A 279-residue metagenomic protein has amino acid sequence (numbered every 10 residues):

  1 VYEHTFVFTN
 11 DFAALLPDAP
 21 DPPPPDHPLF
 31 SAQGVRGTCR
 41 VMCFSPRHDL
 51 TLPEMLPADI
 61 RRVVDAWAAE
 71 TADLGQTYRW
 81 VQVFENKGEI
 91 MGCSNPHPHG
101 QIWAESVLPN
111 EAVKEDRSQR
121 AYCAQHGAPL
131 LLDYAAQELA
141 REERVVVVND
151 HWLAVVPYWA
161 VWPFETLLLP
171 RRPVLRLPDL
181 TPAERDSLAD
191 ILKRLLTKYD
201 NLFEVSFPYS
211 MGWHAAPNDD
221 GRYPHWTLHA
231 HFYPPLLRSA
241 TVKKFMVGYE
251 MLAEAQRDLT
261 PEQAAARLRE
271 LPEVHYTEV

Functional and structural regions predicted by a protein language model:
V1-V279: HIT superfamily nucleotide-processing domains
